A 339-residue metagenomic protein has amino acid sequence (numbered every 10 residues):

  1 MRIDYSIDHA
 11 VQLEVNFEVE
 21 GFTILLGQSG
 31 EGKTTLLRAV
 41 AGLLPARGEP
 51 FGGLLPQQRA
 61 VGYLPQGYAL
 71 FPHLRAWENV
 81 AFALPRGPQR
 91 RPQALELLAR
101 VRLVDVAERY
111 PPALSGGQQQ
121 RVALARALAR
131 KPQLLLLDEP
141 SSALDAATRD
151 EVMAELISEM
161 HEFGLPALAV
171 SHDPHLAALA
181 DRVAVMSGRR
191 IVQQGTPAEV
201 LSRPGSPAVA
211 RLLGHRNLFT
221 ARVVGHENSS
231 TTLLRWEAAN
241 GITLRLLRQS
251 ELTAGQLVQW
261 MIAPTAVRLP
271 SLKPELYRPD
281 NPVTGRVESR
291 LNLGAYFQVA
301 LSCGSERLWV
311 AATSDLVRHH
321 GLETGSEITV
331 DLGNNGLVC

Functional and structural regions predicted by a protein language model:
R91-V106, I157-S158: Conserved ABC ATPase "signature" region
Y110-L114, Q118: Conserved ABC ATPase signature
A129-Q133: A short, proline-enriched helix->beta-strand linker immediately N-terminal to the Walker B motif in ABC-type P-loop
L135-E139: Catalytic Walker B motif of ABC-type/P-loop ATPase nucleotide-binding domains
R189-R190: Conserved ABC ATPase "signature" C-loop
Q194-G195, R203: ABC ATPase "signature
N240-R290, D315-C339: Glycine/charge-rich catalytic "coupling/switch" loops of P-loop NTPases
